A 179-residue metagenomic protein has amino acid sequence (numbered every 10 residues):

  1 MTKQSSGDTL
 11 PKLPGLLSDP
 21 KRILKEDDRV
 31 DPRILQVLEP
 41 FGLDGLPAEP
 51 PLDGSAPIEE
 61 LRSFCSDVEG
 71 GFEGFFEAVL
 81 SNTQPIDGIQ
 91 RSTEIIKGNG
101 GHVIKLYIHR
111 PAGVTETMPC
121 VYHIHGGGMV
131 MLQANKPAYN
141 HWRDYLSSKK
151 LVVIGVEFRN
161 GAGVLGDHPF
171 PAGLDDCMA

Functional and structural regions predicted by a protein language model:
M1-I108: A glycine/proline-hinged amphipathic helix-loop "lid/cap" segment that gates access to hydrophobic ligand pockets
L106, T117-G128: Short beta-strand element of the alpha/beta-hydrolase
R110-G113, K149: Ligand-binding pocket scaffold of soluble enzyme catalytic domains
H125, N135-Y139, H168-P171: Short, glycine/charged-enriched secondary-structure capping and boundary segments
M131-Q133: Glycine-rich, Arg-bearing micro-motifs that act as flexible, cationic patches
N135-G155, D175: Short amphipathic alpha-helix adjacent to the substrate-entry channel of hydrolases
W142, V156-A179: Catalytic nucleophile-loop/oxyanion-hole region of alpha/beta-hydrolase and closely related hydrolase-like folds
